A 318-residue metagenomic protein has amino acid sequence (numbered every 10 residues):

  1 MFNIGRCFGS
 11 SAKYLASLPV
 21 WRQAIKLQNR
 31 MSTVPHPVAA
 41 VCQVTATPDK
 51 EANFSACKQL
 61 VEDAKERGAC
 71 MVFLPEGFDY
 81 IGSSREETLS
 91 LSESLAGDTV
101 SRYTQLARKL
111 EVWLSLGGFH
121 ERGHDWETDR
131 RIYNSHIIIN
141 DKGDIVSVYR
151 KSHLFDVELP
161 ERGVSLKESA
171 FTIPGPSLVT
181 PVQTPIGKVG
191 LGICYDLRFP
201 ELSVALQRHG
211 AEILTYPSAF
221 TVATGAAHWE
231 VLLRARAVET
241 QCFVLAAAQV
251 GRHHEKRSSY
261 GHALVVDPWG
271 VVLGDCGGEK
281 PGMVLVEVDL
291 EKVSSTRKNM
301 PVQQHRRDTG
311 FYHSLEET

Functional and structural regions predicted by a protein language model:
M1-M31: N-terminal mitochondrial targeting presequence
F2, K50, Q59-K142, V146-R150 (+2 more regions): Cys-nucleophile CN-hydrolase/nitrilase-fold catalytic domain and related Cys-dependent amidase chemistry that acts on
W21-M71, T215: N-terminal active-site segment of His-dependent metallophosphoesterases
L95, R122-H209, T221-L232, N299-V302: Active-site catalytic loop in hydrolytic enzyme cores
L95-S115, K188, C194-M283: CN hydrolase (nitrilase-like) catalytic-core segments centered on the catalytic cysteine and neighboring Lys/Glu
L116-G118, S135-I138, T180, A263-V265 (+1 more regions): Short beta-strand scaffold segments in enzyme catalytic cores
S135, V148-K151, Y216, D275 (+1 more regions): Residue-level detector of high-confidence beta-strand sites
V293-T318: A conserved C-terminal secondary-structure "cap"
